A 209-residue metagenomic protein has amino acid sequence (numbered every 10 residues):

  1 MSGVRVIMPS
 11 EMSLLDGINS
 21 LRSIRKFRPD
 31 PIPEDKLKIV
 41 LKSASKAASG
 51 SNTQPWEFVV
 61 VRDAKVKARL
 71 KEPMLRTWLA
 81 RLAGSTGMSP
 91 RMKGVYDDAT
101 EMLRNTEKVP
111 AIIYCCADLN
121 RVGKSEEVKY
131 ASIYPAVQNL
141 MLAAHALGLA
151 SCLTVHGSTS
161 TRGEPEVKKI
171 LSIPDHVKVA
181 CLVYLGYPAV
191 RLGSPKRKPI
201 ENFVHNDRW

Functional and structural regions predicted by a protein language model:
G3-S10, G17, S23-I24, I173 (+1 more regions): C-terminal helix-cap and adjacent tail motif
I18, V40-A44, I113, V183: Short alpha-helical scaffolding segments that buttress acidic/His motifs in well-ordered protein cores
I24-I39, N206: A short N-terminal beta-strand-loop micro-motif at the entrance of redox/enzyme domains
A44, I113, D118-V167: Small-aliphatic-rich amphipathic alpha-helix that forms the alpha element of a beta-alpha
S45-N52: Glycine-rich phosphate/pyrophosphate-binding beta-alpha loops
T53-P55, T106-A111, K178: Short connector loops at helix/strand junctions that flank enzyme active sites, especially segments positioning acidic
E57, G157, C181: Residue-level "edge-of-site" marker
V60-A131: Glycine/small-residue-rich phosphate/adenosyl-binding loop
